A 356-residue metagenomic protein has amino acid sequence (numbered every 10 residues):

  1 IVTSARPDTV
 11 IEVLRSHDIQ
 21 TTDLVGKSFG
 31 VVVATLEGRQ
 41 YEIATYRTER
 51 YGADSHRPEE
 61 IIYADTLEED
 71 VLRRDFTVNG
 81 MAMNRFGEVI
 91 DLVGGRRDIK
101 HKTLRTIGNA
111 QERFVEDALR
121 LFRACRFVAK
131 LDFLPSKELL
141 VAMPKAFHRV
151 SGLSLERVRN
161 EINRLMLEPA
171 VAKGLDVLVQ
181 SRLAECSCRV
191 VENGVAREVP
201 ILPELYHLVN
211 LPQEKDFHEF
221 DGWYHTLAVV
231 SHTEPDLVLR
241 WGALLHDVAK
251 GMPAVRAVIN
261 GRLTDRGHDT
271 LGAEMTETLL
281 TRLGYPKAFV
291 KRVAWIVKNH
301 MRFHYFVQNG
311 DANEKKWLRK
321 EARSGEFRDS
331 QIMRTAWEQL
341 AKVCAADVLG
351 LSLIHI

Functional and structural regions predicted by a protein language model:
I1-I354: Catalytic cores of the polymerase beta-like nucleotidyltransferase superfamily and closely associated nucleotide
